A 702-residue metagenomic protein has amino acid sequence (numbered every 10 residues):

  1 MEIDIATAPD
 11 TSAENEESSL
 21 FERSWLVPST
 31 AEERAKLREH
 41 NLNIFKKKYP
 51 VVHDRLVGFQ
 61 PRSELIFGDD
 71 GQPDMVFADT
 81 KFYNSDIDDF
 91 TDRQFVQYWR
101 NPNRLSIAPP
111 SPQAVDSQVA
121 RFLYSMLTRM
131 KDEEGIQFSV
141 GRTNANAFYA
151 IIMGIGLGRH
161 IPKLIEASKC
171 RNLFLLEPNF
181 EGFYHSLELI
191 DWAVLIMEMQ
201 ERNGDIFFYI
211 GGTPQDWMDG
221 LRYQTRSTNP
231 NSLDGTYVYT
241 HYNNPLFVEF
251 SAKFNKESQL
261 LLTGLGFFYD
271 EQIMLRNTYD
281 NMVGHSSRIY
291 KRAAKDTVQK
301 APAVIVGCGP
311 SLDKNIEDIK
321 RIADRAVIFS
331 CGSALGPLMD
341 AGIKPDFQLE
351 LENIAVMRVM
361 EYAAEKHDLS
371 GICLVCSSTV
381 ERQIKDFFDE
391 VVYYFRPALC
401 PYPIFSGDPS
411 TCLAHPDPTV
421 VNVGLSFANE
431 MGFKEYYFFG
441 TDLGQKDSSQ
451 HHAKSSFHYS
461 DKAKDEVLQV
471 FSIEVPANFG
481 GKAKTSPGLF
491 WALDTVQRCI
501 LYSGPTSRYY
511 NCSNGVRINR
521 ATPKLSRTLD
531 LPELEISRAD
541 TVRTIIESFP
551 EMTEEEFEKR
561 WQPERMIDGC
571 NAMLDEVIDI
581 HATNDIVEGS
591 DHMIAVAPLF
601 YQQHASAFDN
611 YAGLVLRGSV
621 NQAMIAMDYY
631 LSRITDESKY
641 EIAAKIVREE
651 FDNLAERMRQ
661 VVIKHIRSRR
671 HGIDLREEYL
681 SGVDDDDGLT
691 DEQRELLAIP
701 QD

Functional and structural regions predicted by a protein language model:
E2-F148, G158-P162, F268-Q272, N277-K291: Class I S-adenosylmethionine
W99-R100, Y502-D702: Long, compositionally biased charged/polar accessory segments in the mid-to-C-terminal portions of proteins
N101, S106-P112, M126, F183 (+3 more regions): Acidic/Gly/His-enriched mid-domain segments of enzyme catalytic cores or analogous surface patches that mediate
F148-G211: SAM cofactor-binding core of SAM-dependent methyltransferases, primarily the Rossmann-like beta-alpha-beta module
M153-I161, N179-G182, G212-D216, C308-L312 (+3 more regions): Gly/Ser/Thr-rich loops at beta-strand to alpha-helix junctions that form or flank small-molecule/cofactor-binding
R171-F180, A326-A334, D346-I354, I372-T379 (+1 more regions): Short internal beta-strands
R171-F180, L335, A341-E352, A428-K454 (+1 more regions): Glycine-rich phosphate/pyrophosphate-binding loops and their adjacent beta-strand/loop elements at enzyme active sites
E466-V516: Polyanion-binding loop/helix "lid" in catalytic or ligand-binding cores
